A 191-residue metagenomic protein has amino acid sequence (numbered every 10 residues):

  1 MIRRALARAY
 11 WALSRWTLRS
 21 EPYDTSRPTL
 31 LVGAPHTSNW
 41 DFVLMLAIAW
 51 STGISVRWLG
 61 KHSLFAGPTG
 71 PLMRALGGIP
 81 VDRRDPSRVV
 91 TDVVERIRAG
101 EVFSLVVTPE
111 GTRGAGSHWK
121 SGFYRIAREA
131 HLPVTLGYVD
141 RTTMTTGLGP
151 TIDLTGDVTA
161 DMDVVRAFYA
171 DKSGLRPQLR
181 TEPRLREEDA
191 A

Functional and structural regions predicted by a protein language model:
M1-T17, R180-A191: N-terminal membrane-anchoring alpha-helices
A12-D171, L175, R184-E187: Soluble catalytic domains of membrane acyltransferases
